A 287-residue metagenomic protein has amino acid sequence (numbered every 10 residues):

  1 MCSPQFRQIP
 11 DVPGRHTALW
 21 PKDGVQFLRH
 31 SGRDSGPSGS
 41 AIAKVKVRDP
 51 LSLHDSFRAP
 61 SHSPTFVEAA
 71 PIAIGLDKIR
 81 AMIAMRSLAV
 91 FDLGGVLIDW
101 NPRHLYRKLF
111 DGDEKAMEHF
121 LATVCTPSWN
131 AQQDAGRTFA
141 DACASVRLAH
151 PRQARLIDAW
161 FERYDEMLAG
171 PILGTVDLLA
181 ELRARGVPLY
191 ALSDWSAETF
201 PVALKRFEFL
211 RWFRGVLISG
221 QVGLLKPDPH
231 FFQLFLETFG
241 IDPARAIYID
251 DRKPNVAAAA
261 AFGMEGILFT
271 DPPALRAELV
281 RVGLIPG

Functional and structural regions predicted by a protein language model:
I9-V12, V25, I42-V47, I74: Hydrophobic alpha-helical signal/anchor motif
S63-F91: Non-catalytic pre-domain segments flanking phosphatase-related domains
G75-M85, S196-A197, P201-G287: Asp-based, Mg2+/Mn2+-dependent phosphohydrolase catalytic module
I83-D177, A184-R185, S196: N-terminal helical cap/lid subdomain that shapes the substrate entry/recognition surface in HAD-like hydrolases
